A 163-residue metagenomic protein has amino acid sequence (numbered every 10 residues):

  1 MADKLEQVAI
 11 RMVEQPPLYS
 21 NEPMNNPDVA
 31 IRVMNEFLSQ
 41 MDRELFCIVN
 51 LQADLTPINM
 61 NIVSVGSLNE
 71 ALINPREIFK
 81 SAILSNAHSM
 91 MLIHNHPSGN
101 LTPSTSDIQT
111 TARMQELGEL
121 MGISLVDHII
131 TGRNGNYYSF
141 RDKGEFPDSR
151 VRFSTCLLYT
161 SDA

Functional and structural regions predicted by a protein language model:
M1-M12, S20, V29-R32, Q52 (+2 more regions): Active-site-proximal loop/helix of nucleotide/amide-processing enzymes and allied scaffolds
M12-P16, M24-P27, I31, F37-Q40 (+1 more regions): Glycine-aromatic-enriched surface loops/turns that form tight recognition elements
E36, D42-A71: Mobile, glycine- and charge-enriched loop segments and immediately flanking short secondary-structure elements within
M41-R43, G122-I123: Short solvent-exposed loop/turn micro-motifs enriched in small/polar/acidic residues
Y159-A163: Conserved small/polar residues in nucleotide/adenosyl-binding loops
